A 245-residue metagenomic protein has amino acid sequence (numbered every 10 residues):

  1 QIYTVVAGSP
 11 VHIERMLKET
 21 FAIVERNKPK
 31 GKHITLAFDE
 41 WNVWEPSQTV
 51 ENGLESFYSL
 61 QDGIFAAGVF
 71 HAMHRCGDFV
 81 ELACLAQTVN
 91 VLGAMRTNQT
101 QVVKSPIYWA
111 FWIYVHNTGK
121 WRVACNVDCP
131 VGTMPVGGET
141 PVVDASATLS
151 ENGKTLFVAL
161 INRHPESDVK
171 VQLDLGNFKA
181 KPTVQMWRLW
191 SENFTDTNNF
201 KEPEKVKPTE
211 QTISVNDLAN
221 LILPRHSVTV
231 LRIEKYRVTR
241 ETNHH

Functional and structural regions predicted by a protein language model:
Q1, N42-Q48, V89-A94, M134 (+3 more regions): Flexible loop/turn segments at secondary-structure boundaries
Q1-V69, V127-E139: Noncatalytic carbohydrate-binding groove/subsite architecture in carbohydrate-active enzymes
T20, E40, A83, F111 (+3 more regions): Conserved, mostly hydrophobic/aromatic
A22-K32, A72-E81, N117-K120, F178-A180: Secondary-structure transition/capping motifs at alpha-helix termini and the adjoining loop/turn into the next element
D62-L92: Substrate-binding cleft of secreted/luminal carbohydrate-active enzymes
E81-T155: Glycan-recognition and catalytic regions of carbohydrate-active enzymes
E139-A180, M186, T229-R232: Carbohydrate-binding surface patches
F178-L223: Acidic, Ser/Thr/Pro-rich beta/coil linker or hinge segments at domain junctions
